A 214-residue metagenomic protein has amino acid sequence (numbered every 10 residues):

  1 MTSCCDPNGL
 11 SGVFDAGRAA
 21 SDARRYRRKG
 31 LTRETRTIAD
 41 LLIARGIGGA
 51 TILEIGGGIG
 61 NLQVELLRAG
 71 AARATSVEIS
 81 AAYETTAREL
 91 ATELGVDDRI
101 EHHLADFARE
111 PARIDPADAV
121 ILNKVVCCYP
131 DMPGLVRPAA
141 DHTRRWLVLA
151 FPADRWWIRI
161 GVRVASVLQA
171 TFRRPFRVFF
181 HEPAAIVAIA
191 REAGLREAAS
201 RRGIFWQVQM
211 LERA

Functional and structural regions predicted by a protein language model:
M1-R45: Conserved class I S-adenosyl-L-methionine
G56-G58: Class I SAM-dependent methyltransferase "Motif I" SAM/SAH-binding loop
N61, E65-D97: Class I SAM-dependent methyltransferase SAM/SAH-binding core
V96-F107: Conserved SAM-binding strand-loop segment of SAM-dependent methyltransferases
A119-D131: A short SAM/SAH-binding and catalytic strip from SAM-dependent methyltransferases
Y129-A139: A short, conserved alpha-helix within the catalytic core of class I
R144-A153: Conserved beta-strand signature within the Rossmann-like core of class I S-adenosyl-L-methionine
F176-A193: Short alpha-helix
